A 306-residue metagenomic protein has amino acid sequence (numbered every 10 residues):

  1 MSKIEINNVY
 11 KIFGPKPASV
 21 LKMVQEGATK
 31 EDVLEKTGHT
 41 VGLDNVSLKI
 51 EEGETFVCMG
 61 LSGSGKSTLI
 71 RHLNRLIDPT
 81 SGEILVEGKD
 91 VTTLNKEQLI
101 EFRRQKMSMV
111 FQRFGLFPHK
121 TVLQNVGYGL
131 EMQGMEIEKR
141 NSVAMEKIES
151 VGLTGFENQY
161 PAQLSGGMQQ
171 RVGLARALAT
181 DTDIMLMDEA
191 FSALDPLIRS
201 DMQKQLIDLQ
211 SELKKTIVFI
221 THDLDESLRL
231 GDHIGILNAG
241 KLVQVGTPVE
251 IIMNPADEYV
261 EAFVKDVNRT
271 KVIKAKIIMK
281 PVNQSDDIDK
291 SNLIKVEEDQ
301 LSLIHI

Functional and structural regions predicted by a protein language model:
K22-D32, E87-D90, E131, E138-G155: Conserved ABC ATPase "signature" region
N74: Helix-to-loop junction immediately C-terminal to a conserved catalytic motif
K120-G127: Short coil-to-helix segment of the ABC ATPase nucleotide-binding domain corresponding to the Q-loop/switch region
Y160-L164, M168: Conserved ABC ATPase signature
A179-D183: A short, proline-enriched helix->beta-strand linker immediately N-terminal to the Walker B motif in ABC-type P-loop
I304-I306: Conserved small/polar residues in nucleotide/adenosyl-binding loops
